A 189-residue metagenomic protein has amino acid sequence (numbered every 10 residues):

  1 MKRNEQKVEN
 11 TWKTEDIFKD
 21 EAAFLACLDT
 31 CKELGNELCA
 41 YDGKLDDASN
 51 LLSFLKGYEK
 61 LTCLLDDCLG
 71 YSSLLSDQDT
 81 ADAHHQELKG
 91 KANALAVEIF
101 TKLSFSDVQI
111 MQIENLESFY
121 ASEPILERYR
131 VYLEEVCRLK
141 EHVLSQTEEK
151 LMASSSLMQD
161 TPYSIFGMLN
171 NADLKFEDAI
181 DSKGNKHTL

Functional and structural regions predicted by a protein language model:
M1-L189: A well-structured
